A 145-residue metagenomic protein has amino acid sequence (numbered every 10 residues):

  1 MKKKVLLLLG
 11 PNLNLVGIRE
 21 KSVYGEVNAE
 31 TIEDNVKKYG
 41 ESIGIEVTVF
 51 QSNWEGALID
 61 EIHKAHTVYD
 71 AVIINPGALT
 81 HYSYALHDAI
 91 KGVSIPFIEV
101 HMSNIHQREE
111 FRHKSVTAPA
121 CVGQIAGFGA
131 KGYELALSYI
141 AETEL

Functional and structural regions predicted by a protein language model:
K2-V5: Extreme N-terminal starter segment of soluble prokaryotic enzymes
P11-L13, G77-T80, S103-I105: Short glycine-rich anion-binding loops that position phosphate/pyrophosphate groups of nucleotides and phosphorylated
V16-E30: Glycine- and acidic-residue-enriched helix-capping/strand-helix junction motifs
T48-G56: Short beta->alpha junction loops
A57-E61: Short acidic active-site motifs
A65-V72: Short acidic/histidine-rich motifs immediately flanking catalytic phosphotransfer sites in two-component signaling
K91-R108: Short, acidic/small-residue loops that bind anionic groups at enzyme active sites
Q107-L145: Short, glycine-/small-residue-rich phosphate/pyrophosphate-handling segment
